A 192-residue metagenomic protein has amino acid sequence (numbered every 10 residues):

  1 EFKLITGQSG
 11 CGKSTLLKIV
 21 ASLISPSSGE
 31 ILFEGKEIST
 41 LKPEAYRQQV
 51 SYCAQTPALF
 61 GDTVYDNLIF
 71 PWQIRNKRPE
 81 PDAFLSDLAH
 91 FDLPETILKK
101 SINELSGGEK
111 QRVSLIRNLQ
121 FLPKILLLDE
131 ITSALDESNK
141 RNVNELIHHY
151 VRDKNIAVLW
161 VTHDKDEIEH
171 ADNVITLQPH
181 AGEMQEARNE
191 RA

Functional and structural regions predicted by a protein language model:
A21: Helix-to-loop junction immediately C-terminal to a conserved catalytic motif
G29-E37, Y46: Conserved ABC transporter NBD signature motif
T56-D66, R75: Conserved catalytic motifs of ABC-family nucleotide-binding domains
P79-I97: Conserved ABC ATPase "signature" region
S101-L105, E109: Conserved ABC ATPase signature
S114-L115: Hydrophobic anchor residue at the start of the ABC signature
L126-D129: Catalytic Walker B motif of ABC-type/P-loop ATPase nucleotide-binding domains
